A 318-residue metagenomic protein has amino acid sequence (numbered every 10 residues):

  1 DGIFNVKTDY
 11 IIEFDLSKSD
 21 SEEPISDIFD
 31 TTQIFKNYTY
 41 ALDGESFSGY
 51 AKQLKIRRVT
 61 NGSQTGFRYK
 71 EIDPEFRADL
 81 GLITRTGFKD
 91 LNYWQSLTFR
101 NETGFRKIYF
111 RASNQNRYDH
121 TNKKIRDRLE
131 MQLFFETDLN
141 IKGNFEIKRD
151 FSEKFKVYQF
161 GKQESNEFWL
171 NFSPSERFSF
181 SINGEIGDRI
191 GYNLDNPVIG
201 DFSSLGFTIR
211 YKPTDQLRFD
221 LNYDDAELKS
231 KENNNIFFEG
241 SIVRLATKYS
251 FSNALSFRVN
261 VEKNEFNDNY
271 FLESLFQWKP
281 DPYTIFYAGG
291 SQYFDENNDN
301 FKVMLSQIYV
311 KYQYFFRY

Functional and structural regions predicted by a protein language model:
D1: Aromatic-lined, polymer-binding surfaces characteristic of secreted/periplasmic polysaccharide-degrading enzymes
V6-Y318: Exposed, low-structure sequence patches enriched in small/polar residues
